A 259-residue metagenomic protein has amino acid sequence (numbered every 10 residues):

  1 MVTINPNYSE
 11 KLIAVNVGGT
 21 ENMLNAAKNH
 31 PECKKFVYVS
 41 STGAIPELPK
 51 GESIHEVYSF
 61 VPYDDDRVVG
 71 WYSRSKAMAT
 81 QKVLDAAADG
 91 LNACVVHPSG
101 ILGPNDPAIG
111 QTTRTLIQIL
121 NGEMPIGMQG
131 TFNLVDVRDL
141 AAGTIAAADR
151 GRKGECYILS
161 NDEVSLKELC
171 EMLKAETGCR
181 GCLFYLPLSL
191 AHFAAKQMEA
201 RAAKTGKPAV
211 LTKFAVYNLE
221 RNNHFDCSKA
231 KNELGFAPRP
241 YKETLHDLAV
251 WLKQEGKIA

Functional and structural regions predicted by a protein language model:
M1-G18: NAD(P)H-binding glycine-rich loop region in Rossmannoid oxidoreductase-like domains and their noncatalytic homologs
G18-G70: Conserved Rossmann-fold NAD(P)-dependent oxidoreductase catalytic core, especially the SDR/UDP-sugar
N22, M78, I109-Q111, M128-A148 (+1 more regions): Substrate-positioning beta->alpha
N29, D66-V96: Active-site Tyr-X1-5-Lys
A44-P46, W71, L91-T112: Flexible, glycine-rich beta-alpha linker
P62-R67, T115-V135, D139, G143: A conserved pocket-lining segment of Rossmann-fold NAD(P)-dependent short-chain dehydrogenase/reductase
M124-Q129, L134-D139, L188-E233: A hydrophobic C-terminal alpha-helical subdomain
G143-V210, C227, E243-A259: Mid/C-terminal beta-alpha module of Rossmann-like enzyme folds, strongest in SDR-family dehydrogenases/epimerases
